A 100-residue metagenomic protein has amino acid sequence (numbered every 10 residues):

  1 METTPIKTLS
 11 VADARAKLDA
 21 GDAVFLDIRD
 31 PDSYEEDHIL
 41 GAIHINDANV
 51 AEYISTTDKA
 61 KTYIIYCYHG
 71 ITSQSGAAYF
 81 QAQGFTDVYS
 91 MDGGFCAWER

Functional and structural regions predicted by a protein language model:
M1-A23, P31-T62, I71-R100: Rhodanese-like catalytic fold shared by cysteine-dependent sulfurtransferases and DSP/PTP-type phosphatases
D27: Phosphate-rich cofactor/ligand-interacting catalytic cores and adjacent structured alpha/beta frameworks
Y66-C67: Short, surface-exposed ligand- or partner-binding patches at beta-edge/loop junctions that are enriched in aromatics
